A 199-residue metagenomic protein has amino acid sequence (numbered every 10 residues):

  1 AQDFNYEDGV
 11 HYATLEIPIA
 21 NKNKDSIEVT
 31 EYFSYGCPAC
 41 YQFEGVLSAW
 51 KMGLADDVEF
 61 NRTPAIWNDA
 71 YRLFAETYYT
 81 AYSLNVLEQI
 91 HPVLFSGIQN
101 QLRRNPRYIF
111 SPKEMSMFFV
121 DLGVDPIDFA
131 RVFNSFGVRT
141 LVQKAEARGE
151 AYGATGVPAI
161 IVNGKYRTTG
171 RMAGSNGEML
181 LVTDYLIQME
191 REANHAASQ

Functional and structural regions predicted by a protein language model:
A1-R72, Q188-Q199: Extracytoplasmic thiol/disulfide redox context detector
Y35-A39, I66-A70, G97-Q101, V138 (+1 more regions): Solvent-exposed loop/turn segments at secondary-structure junctions within structured extracellular/periplasmic domains
G36, K51-L54, A81-N85, L94 (+6 more regions): Sec/Tat-exported extracytoplasmic proteins
C40, A70-Y71, Y108, V142 (+2 more regions): Alpha-helix N-cap/helix-start motif
E44-K51, F74-Y78, H91, P112 (+4 more regions): Extracytoplasmic/secreted envelope proteins and their assembly/folding machinery, especially bacterial periplasmic
G53-V120: Structural microenvironment flanking redox-active thiols in thiol-disulfide oxidoreductases
V120-Q199: C-terminal cap of thioredoxin/glutaredoxin-like
